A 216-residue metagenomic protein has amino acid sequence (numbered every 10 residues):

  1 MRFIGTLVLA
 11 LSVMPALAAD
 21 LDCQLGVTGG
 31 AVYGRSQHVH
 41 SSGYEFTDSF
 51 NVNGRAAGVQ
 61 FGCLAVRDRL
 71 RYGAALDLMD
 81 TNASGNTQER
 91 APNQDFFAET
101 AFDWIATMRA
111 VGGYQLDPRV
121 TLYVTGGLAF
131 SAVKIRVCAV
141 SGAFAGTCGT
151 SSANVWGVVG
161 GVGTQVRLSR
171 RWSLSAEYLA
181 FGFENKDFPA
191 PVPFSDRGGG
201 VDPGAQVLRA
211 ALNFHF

Functional and structural regions predicted by a protein language model:
F3-G5, L17-F216: Gram-negative outer-membrane beta-barrel domains
V13-P15: N-terminal signal peptide c-region/cleavage motif recognized by signal peptidases
